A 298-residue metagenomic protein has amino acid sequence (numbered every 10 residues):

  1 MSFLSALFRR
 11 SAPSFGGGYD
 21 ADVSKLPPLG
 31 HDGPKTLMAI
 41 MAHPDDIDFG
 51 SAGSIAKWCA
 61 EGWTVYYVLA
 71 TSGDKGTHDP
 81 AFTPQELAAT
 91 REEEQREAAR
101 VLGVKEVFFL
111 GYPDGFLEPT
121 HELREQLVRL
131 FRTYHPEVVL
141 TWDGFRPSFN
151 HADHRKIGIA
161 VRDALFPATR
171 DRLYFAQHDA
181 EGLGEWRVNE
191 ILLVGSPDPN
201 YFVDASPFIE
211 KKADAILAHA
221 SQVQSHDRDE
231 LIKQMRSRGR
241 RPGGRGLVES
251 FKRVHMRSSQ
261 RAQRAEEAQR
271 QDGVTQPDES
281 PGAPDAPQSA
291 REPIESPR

Functional and structural regions predicted by a protein language model:
M1-Y134, R270-D272, Q288: Active-site rim/loop-helix segments in enzyme catalytic domains that contact anionic ligands
S2-M38, E118-R298: Metal-dependent de-N-acetylase/amidase catalytic core
